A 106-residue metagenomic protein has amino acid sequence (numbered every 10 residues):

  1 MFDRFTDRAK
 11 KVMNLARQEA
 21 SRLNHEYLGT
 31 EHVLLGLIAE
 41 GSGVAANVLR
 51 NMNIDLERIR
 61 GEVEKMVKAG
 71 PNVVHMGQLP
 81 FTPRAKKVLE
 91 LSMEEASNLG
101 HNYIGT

Functional and structural regions predicted by a protein language model:
M1-T106: Histone-fold recognition with a strong bias for associated Lys/Arg-rich disordered tails
